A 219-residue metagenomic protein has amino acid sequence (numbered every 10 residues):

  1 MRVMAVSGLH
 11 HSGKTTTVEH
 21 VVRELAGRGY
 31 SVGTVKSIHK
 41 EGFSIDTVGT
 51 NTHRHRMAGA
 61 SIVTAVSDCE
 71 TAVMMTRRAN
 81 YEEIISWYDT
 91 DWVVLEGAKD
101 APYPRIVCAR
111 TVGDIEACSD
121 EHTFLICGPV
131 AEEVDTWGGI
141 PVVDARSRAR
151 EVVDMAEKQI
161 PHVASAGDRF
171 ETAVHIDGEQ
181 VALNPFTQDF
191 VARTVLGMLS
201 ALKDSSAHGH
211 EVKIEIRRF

Functional and structural regions predicted by a protein language model:
L9: P-loop (Walker A) phosphate-binding loop of NTP-binding proteins
K14: Conserved lysine of the Walker
H20-T76: N-terminal phosphate/diphosphate-binding loop that engages ATP/GTP or pyrophosphate donors across diverse enzyme folds
G27, V73, A131-F219: C-terminal accessory "lid"/substrate-recognition subdomains
A58-G59, D120-H122, W137-G138: Short, structured coil segments at secondary-structure junctions
M74-A101: Phosphate-binding/switch loop-helix module in NTP-utilizing enzymes
L95-G128, E133: Conserved C-terminal guanine-recognition region of P-loop GTPase G domains, centered on the G4
